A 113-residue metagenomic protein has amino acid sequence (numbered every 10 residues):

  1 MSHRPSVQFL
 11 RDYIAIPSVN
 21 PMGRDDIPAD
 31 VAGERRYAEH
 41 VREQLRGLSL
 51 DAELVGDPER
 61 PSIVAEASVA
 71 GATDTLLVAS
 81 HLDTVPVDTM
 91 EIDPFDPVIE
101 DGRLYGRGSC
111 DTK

Functional and structural regions predicted by a protein language model:
S2-C110: Acidic/His- and Gly-rich active-site-bordering loop/insert found across diverse amide/peptide-bond hydrolases
